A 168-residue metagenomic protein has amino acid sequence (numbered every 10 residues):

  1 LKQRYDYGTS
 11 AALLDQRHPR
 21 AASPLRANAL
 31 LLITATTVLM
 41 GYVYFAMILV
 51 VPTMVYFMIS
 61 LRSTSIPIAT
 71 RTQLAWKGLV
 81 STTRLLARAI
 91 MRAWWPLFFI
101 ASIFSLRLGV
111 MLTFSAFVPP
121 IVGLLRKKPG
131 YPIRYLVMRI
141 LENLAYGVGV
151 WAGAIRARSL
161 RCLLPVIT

Functional and structural regions predicted by a protein language model:
L1-L25, T34-T36: Non-transmembrane catalytic domains and loops of membrane-associated enzymes and transporters that build or traffic
P19, A152-I155, S159: Long, hydrophobic, amphipathic alpha-helical segments used as structural scaffolds
R20-A27, L86-R92: Select subsegments of transmembrane alpha-helices in polytopic membrane proteins, especially boundary-proximal
L31: Extended, charged/glycine-rich binding lobes that contact polyanionic ligands
A35-A152: Membrane-embedded multi-pass helical conduit in multi-pass membrane proteins, especially envelope-biosynthetic
S159-T168: Short linear elements at protein peripheries
